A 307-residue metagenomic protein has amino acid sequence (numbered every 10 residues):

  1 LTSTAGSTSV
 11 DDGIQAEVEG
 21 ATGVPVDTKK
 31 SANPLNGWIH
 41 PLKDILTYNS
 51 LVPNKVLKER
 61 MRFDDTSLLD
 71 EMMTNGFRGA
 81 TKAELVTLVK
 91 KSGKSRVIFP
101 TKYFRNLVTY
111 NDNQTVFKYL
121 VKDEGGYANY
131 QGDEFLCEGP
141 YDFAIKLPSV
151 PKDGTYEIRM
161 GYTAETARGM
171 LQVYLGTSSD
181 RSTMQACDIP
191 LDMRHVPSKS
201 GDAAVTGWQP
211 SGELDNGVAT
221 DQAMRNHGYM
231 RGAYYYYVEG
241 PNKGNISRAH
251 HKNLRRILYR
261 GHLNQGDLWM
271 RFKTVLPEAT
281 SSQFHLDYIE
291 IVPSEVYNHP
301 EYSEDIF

Functional and structural regions predicted by a protein language model:
T2, N33-Y48, F284: FKBP-type peptidyl-prolyl cis-trans isomerase
G6, D12-E19, I45-F307: Extracytoplasmic
G13-N33: Short acidic, Pro/Gly- and aromatic-enriched capping/linker segments at domain boundaries
A21-V24, W38, S178: Well-ordered beta-strand scaffold positions
